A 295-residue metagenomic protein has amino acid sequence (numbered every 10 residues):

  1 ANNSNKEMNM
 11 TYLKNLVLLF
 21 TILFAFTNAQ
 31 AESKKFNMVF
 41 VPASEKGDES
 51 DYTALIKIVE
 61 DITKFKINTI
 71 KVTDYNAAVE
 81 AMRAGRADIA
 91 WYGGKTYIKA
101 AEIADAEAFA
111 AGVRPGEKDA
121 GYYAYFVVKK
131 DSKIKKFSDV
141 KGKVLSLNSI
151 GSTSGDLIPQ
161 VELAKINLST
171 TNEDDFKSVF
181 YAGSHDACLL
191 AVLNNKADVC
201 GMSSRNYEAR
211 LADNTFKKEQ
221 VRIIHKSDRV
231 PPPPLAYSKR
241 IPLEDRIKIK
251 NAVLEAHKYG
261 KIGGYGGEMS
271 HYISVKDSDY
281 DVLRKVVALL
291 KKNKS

Functional and structural regions predicted by a protein language model:
A1-N9: Short, Lys/Arg-enriched N-terminal segments with co-localized hydrophobic residues within the first ~10-30 amino acids
M8-V17: Bacterial N-terminal signal peptides that target proteins for export
V17-A25: Bacterial N-terminal signal peptides
S33-K34, M38-E60, V72, K95 (+1 more regions): Bilobed "Venus flytrap"/periplasmic-binding protein-like clamshell domains and structurally analogous long
F36-V41, A110, P115-Y125, T215-V253 (+1 more regions): Periplasmic-binding protein-like
K66, V144-E162, N251-S295: Ligand-binding clefts/hinges and TM-proximal coupling segments of bilobed small-molecule sensing domains
N76-A90, I103, G121-Y122, S138 (+1 more regions): Short helices/loops that flank or line small-molecule/ion binding pockets
W91-A104, P159-K165, A191-N194, D198-E219: A ligand-binding cleft/hinge motif common to bilobed small-molecule-binding domains
